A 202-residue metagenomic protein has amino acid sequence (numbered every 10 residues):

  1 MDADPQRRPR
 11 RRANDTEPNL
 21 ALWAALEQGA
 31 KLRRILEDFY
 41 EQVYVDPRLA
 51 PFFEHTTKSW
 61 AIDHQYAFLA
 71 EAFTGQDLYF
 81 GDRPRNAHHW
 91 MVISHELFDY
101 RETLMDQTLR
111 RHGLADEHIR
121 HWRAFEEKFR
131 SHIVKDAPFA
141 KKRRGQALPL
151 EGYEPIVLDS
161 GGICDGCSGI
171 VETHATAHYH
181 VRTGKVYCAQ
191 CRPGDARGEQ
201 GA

Functional and structural regions predicted by a protein language model:
M1-A202: Core of compact, soluble alpha-helical bundle domains
